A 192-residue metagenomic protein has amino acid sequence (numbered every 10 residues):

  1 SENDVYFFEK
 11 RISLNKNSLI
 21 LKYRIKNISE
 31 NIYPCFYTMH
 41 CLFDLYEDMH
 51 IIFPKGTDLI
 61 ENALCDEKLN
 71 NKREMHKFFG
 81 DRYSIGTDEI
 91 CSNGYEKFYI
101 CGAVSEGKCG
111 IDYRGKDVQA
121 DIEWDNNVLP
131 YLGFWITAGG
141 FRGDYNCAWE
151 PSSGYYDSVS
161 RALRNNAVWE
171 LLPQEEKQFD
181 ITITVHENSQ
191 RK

Functional and structural regions predicted by a protein language model:
S1-N15: Extended, loop-rich substrate-binding clefts of extracytoplasmic carbohydrate-active enzymes
Y6, S18-P54, E123, R191-K192: Acidic (Asp/Glu-rich), glycine- and aromatic
E9-I12, N166-L171: Beta-strand-rich interaction surfaces with strong enrichment in secreted/lumenal proteins
I12-K16, N27-S29, C41-L45, S153-Y155 (+1 more regions): Beta-strand elements of well-folded, non-transmembrane domains
Y23, W169-E187: Short Pro-Gly-centered flexible turn/kink motifs
Y33, L42-N126: Active-site/ligand-binding surface loops and adjacent short beta/alpha elements that line catalytic pockets across
Y113-G154: Glycine-rich active-site loops that engage anionic ligands at enzyme catalytic sites
Y156-R164: Short, structured beta-strand/loop micro-motifs enriched in basic residues and often containing a Trp
